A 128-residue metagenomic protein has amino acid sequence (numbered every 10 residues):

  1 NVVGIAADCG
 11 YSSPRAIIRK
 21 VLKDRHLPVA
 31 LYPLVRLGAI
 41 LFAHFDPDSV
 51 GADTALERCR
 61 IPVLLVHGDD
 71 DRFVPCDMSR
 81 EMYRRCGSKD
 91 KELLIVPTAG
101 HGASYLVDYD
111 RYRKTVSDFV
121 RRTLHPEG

Functional and structural regions predicted by a protein language model:
N1-D46, T54, I61: Hydrolase active-site cap/lid region
A6, L64-V66, L94: Hydrophobic/aromatic beta-strand patches that form the interior of the parallel beta-sheet core in alpha/beta enzyme
I17-I18, C76-D77, L106: Short, well-ordered secondary-structure micro-motifs
A52, I61, P75-R84: Short alpha-helix in the alpha/beta-hydrolase fold that links the catalytic acid
R58-R60, L65-H67, D71: Short beta-strand/loop motif that positions the catalytic acidic residue of the alpha/beta-hydrolase fold
D69-V74, G102-A103: Acidic catalytic loop of the alpha/beta-hydrolase fold
R80-S104, Y109, T115: Catalytic histidine neighborhood in serine/cysteine hydrolases with alpha/beta-hydrolase-type architecture
L106-G128: Catalytic active-site module of serine/aspartate enzymes centered on a nucleophile-bearing elbow/loop
